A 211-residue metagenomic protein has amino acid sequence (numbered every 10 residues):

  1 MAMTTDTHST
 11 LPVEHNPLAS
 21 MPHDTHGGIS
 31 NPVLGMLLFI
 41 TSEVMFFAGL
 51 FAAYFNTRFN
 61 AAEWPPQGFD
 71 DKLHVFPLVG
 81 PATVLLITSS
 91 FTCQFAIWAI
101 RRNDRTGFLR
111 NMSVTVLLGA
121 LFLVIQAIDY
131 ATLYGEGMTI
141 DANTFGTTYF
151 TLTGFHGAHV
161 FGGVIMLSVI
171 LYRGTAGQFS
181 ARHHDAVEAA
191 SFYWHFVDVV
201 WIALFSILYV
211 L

Functional and structural regions predicted by a protein language model:
M1-L211: ...captures the hydrophobic TM-helix bundle architecture rather than a specific catalytic motif, and can also fire on
